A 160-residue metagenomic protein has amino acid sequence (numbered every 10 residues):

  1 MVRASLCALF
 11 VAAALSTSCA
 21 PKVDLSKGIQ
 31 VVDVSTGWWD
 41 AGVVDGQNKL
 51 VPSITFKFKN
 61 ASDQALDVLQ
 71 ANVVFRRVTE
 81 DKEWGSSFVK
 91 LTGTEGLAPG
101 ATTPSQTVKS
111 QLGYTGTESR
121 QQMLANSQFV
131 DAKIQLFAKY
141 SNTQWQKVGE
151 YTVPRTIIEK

Functional and structural regions predicted by a protein language model:
M1-C7: Bacterial N-terminal signal peptides that target proteins for export
L15-S18: C-terminal motif of bacterial Sec signal peptides marking the signal peptidase cleavage site
A20-V23: Bacterial signal peptide processing site
N48-T55: Short, solvent-exposed loop/turn segments enriched in Ser/Thr/Gly
F56-S62: Asparagine-centered strand-capping/turn motif at beta-strand->loop junctions
D63-K82: Short acidic, flexible loop segments centered on an aromatic residue
W84, Y140-E150: Beta-sandwich strand segments
S87-N142, T156-I158: Short, solvent-exposed, Trp/other aromatic-anchored flexible loops in extracytoplasmic proteins
